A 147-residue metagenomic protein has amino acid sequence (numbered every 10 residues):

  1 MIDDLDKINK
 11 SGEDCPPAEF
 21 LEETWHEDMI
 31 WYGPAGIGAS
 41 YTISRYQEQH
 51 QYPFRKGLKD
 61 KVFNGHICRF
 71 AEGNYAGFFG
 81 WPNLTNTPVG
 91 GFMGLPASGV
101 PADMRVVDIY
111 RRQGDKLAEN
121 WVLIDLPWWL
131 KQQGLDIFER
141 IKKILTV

Functional and structural regions predicted by a protein language model:
M1-V147: C-terminal and inter-domain tail/linker signature
